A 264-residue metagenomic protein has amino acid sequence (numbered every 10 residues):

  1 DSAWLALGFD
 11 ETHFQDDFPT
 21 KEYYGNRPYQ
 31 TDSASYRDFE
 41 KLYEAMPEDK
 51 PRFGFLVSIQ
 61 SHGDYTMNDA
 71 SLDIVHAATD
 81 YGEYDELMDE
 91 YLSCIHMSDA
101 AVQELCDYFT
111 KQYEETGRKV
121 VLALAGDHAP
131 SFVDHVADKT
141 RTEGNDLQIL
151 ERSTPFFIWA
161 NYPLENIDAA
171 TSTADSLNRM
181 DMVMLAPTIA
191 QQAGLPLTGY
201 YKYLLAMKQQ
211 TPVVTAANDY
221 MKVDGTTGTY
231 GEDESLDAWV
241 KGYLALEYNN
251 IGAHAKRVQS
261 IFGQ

Functional and structural regions predicted by a protein language model:
D1-Q264: Solvent-exposed soluble domains appended to multi-pass membrane proteins
